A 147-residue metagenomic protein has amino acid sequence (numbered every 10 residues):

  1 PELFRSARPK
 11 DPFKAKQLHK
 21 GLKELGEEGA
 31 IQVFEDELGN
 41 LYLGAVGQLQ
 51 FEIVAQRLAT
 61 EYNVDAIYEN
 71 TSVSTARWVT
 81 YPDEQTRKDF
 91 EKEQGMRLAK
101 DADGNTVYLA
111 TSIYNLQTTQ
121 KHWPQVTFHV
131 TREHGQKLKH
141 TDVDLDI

Functional and structural regions predicted by a protein language model:
P1-I147: Structural and coupling elements of P-loop NTPases
